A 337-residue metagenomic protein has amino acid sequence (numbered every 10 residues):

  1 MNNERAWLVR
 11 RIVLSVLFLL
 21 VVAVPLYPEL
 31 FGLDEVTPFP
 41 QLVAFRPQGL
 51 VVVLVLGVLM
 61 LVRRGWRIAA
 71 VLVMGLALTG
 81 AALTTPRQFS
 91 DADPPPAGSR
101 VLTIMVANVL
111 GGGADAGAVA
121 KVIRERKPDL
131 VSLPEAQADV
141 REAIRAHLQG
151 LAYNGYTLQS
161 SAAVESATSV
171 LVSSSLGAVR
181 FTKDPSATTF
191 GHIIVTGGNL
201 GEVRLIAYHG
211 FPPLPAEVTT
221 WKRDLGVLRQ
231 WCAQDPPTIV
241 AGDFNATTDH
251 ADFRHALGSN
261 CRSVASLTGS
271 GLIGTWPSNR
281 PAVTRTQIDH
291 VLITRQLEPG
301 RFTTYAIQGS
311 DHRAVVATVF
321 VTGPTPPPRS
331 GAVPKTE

Functional and structural regions predicted by a protein language model:
M1-A6: Short, Lys/Arg-rich, polar N-terminal cytosolic tail immediately upstream of the first transmembrane signal-anchor
V9, V13-V16, G65-L78: Signature aromatic-anchored transmembrane alpha helix within multi-pass, membrane-resident enzymes that catalyze glycan
R11-M60: Membrane-embedded alpha-helical segments of integral membrane proteins
L30-D34, G65, A92: Transmembrane helix-loop junctions in multipass membrane proteins, especially transporters and channels
V58-W66, G323: Structural signal for the C-terminal ends of transmembrane alpha-helices and the immediately following loop
V62, V71-K121: N-terminal signal-anchor transmembrane helix
I104, L110-R124, L133-E337: Soluble catalytic domains of enzymes that build or remodel membrane lipids, polysaccharides, and related
D129: Short acidic/polar active-site loop segments enriched in Thr and Asp
